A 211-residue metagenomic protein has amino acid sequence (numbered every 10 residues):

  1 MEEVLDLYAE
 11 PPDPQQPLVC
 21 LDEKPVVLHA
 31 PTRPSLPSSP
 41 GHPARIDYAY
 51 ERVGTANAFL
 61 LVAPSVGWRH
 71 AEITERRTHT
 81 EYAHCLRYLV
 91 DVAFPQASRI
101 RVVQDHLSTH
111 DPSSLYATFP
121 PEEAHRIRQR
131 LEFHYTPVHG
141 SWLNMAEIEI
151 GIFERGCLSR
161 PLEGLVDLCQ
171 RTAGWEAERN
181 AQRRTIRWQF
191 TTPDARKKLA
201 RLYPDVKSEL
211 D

Functional and structural regions predicted by a protein language model:
M1-R87, L199: Extended, low-complexity cationic-aromatic segments
V19-L21, R101-Q104, H134-T136, Q189: Short beta-strand segments
T32, D167-A177, A181-D211: C-terminal domain-tail junction helix/linker
R45-E51, E123-M145, R160-E163: RNase H-like polynucleotidyl transferase catalytic core
T80-R101: Short, basic/hydrophobic alpha-helical segments
A97-D111: Acidic/histidine-rich, metal-coordinating catalytic segments
V138, A146-G164, E178-Q182: Active-site proximal helix-loop segment of RNase H-like, two-metal nucleases, encompassing DDE(D)
